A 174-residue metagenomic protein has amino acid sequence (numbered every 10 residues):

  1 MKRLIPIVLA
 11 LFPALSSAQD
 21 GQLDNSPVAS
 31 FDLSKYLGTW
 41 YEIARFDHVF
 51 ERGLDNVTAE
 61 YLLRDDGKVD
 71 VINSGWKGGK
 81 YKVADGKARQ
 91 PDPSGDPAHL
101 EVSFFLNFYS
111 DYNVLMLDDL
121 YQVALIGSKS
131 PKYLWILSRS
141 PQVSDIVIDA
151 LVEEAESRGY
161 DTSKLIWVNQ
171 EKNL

Functional and structural regions predicted by a protein language model:
K2-V8: Sec-dependent signal peptide recognition, specifically the positively charged N-region followed immediately by
A10-S17: Hydrophobic h-region of N-terminal signal peptides that target proteins for export in Gram-negative bacteria
S17-L174: A beta-rich soluble binding module of mature secreted/lumenal proteins
